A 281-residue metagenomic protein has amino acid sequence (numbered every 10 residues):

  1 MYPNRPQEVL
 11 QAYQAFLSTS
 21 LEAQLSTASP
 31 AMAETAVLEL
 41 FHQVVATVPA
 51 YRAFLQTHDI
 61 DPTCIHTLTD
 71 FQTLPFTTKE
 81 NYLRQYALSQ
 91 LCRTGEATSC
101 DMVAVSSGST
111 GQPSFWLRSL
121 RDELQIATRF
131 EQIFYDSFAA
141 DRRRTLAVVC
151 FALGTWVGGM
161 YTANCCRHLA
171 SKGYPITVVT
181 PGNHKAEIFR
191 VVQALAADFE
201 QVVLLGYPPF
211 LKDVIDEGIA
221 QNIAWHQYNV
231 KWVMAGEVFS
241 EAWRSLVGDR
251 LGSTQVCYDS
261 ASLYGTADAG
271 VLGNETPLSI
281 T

Functional and structural regions predicted by a protein language model:
M1-V105, G111-R144, D198: Nucleotide 5′-phosphate-binding alpha/beta core
M1-V45, A170-T281: Active-site glycine/GP-rich loop and adjacent strand/helix microenvironment that borders small-molecule binding pockets
Q43, A50, F54, R129 (+5 more regions): Amphipathic alpha-helical segments that form well-ordered structural scaffolds and often line/cohere around active
L68-T73, R144-L153, G182-A186, F210-L211: Short, glycine/charge-rich beta-strand/loop segments that flank catalytic centers and engage negatively charged groups
G111-S119, R143-A152, Y174-T177, V192 (+2 more regions): Short acidic, glycine/Ser/Thr-rich loop/turn "cap" segments at secondary-structure junctions
R121-F130, V157-G159, H184, G206-F210: Phosphate/oxyanion-binding active-site loops and adjacent basic polyanion-contact surfaces
Y135-L169: Conserved AMP-binding loop of ANL adenylate-forming enzymes
